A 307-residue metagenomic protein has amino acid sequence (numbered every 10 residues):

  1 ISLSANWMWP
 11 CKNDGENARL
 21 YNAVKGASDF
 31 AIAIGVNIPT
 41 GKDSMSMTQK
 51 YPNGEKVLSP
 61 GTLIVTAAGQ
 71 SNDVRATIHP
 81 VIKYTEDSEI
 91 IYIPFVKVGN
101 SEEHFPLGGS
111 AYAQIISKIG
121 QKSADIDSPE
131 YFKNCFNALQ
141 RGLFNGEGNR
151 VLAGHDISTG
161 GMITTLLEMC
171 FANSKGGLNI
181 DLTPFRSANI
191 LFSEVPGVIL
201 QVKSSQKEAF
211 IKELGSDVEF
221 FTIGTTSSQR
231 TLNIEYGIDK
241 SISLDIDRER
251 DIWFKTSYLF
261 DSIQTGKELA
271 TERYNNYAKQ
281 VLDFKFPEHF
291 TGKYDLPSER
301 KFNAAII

Functional and structural regions predicted by a protein language model:
I1-K50: A glycine-rich phosphate/pyrophosphate-binding beta-strand-loop-alpha-helix module
L20-N22, N37, D43-F192, S204-I307: Intein/HINT protein-splicing elements and their conserved insertion hotspots or analogous self-processing inserts
E194-G197: A structural-propensity feature for long, helix-poor, extended segments
L200: Catalytic core of tubulin tyrosine ligase-like
